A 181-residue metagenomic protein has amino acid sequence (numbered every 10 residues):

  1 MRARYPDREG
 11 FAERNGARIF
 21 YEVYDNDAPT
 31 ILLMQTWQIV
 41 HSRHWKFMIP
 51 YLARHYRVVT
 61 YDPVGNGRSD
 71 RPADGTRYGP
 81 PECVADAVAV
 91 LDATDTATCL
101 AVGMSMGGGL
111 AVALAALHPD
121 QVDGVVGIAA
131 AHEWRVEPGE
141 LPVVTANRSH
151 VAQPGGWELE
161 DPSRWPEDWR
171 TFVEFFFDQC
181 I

Functional and structural regions predicted by a protein language model:
M1-R18: N-terminal cap/lid segment of alpha/beta-hydrolase-fold proteins
A17-R71: Conserved HGGG/HGGXW glycine-rich cap/lid loop of the alpha/beta-hydrolase fold
T30, H55-R57, A97-L100, Q121-G124: Structural signature of beta-strand start/N-cap positions in the alpha/beta core of ABC transporter nucleotide-binding
L33-W37, S105, A130: Glycine-rich His-Gly loop
T60-M106: Active-site loop/oxyanion-hole signature of alpha/beta-hydrolase fold enzymes
L100, S105, G109, A113 (+1 more regions): Short catalytic micro-motifs in class I SAM-dependent methyltransferases
V112, A116, D123-E160: Flexible "cap/lid" loop of the alpha/beta hydrolase fold
E158-I181: Conserved alpha/beta-hydrolase catalytic His-Asp/Glu region
